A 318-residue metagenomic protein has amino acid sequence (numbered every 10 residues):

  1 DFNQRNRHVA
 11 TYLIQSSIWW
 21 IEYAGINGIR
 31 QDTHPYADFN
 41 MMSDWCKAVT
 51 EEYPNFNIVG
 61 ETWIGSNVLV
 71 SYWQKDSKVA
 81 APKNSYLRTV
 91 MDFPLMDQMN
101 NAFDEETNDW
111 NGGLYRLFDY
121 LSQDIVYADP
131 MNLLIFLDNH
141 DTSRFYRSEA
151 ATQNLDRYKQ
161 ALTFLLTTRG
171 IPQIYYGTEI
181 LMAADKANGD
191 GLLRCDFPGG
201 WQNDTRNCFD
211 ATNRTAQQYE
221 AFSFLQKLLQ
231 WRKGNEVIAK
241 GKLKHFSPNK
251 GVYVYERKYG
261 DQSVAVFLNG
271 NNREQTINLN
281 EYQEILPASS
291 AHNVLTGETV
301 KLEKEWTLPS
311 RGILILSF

Functional and structural regions predicted by a protein language model:
D1-L13: Chitinase-like catalytic core of GlcNAc-active glycosidases
S16-I18, E22-A128, L133, L155 (+7 more regions): Active-site-proximal helices and loops of the catalytic beta/alpha 8
P130-A151: Active-site clefts of carbohydrate-active enzymes
L165, R169-A183: Substrate-binding cleft of secreted/luminal carbohydrate-active enzymes
G241-G260: Surface beta-strand/loop "capping" patches
F267-N271: Asparagine-centered strand-capping/turn motif at beta-strand->loop junctions
Y282-T296: Solvent-exposed beta-hairpin/edge-strand motifs
L302-F318: C-terminal beta-strand-rich structural cap/linker in extracellular carbohydrate-active enzymes
